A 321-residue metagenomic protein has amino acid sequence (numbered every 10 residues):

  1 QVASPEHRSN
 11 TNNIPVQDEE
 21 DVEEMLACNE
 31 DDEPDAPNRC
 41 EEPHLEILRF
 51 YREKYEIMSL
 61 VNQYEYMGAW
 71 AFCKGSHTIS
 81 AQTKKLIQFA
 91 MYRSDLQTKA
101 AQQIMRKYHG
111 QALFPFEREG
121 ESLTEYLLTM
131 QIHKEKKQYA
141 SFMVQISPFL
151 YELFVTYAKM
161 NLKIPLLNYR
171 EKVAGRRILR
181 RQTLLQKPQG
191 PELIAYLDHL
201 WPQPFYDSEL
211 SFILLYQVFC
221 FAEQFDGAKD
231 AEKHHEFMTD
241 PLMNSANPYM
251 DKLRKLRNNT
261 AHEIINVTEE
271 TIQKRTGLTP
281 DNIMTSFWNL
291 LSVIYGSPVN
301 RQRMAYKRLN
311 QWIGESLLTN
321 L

Functional and structural regions predicted by a protein language model:
V2-L321: Long, low-complexity, Lys/Arg-enriched
